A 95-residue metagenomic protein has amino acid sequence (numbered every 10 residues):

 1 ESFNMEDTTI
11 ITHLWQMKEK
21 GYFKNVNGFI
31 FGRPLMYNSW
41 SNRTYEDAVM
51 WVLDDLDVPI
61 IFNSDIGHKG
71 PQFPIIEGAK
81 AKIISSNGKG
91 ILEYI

Functional and structural regions predicted by a protein language model:
E1-M5: STAS-typified acidic loop motif
T8-I95: C-terminal active-site/capping subdomain that shapes the small-molecule cofactor and substrate pocket of enzyme
